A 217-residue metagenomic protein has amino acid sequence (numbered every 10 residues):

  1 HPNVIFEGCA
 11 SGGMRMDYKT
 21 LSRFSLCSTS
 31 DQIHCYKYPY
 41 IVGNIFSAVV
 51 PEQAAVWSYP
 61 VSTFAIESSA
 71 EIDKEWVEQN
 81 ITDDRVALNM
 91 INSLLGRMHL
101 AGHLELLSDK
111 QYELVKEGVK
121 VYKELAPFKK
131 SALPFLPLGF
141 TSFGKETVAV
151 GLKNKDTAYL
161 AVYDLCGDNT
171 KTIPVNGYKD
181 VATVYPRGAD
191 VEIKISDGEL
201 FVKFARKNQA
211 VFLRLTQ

Functional and structural regions predicted by a protein language model:
H1-E105: Glycan-recognition surfaces
F6, S93, L160, V181 (+1 more regions): Hydrophobic, well-ordered secondary-structure elements that form the walls of internal hydrophobic environments
G12, D164-L165, Q217: Short beta-strand segments enriched in hydrophobic/aromatic residues within well-folded beta-rich domains
G96-L138: Aromatic- and carboxylate-lined catalytic core of secreted/periplasmic carbohydrate-active enzymes
G139-K179, N208-F212: Carbohydrate-binding surface patches
A149-G151, A189-I195: Short, exposed beta-strand/loop patches in secreted or surface proteins that constitute
N176-A189: Solvent-exposed beta-hairpin/edge-strand motifs
I193-Q217: C-terminal beta-strand-rich structural cap/linker in extracellular carbohydrate-active enzymes
